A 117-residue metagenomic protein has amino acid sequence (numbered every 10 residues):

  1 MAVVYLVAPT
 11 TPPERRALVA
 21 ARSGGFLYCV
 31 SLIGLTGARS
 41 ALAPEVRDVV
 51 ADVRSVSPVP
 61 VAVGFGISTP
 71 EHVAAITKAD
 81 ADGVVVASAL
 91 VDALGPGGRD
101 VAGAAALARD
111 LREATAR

Functional and structural regions predicted by a protein language model:
M1-L18, L35, A104-A105, R109: Domain-level signal for soluble alpha/beta catalytic cores
V3-V7, L27-S31, V61-F65, V84-V86: Hydrophobic faces of well-ordered beta-strands that scaffold small-molecule active sites in alpha/beta enzyme cores
A8-P13, A41-R47: A general structural motif
T11-A21, V56-S57, V63, I67-V84: Catalytic cores of alpha/beta
L18-P44: Glycine-rich, positively charged active-site loop/lid region within alpha/beta enzyme cores that binds and organizes
S31-G37, A79-R99: Glycine-rich phosphate-binding active-site loops on the catalytic face of alpha/beta enzymes
L42-V49, D100-A105: Charged helix-capping and loop-helix junction motifs
V91-R117: C-terminal helical cap(s) of enzyme catalytic domains, especially alpha/beta-barrels
